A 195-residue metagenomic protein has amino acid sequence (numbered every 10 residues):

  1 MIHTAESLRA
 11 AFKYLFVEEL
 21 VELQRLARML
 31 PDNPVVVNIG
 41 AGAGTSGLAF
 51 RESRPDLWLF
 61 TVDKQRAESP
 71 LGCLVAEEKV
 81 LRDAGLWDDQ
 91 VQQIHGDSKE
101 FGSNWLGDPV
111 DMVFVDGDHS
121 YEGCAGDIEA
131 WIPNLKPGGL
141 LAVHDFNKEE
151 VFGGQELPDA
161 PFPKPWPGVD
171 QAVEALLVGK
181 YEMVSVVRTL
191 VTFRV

Functional and structural regions predicted by a protein language model:
H3-A10, L20-V195: S-adenosylmethionine/decaboxylated-SAM
L15-E19: N-terminal pre-P-loop "Q-motif" helix
